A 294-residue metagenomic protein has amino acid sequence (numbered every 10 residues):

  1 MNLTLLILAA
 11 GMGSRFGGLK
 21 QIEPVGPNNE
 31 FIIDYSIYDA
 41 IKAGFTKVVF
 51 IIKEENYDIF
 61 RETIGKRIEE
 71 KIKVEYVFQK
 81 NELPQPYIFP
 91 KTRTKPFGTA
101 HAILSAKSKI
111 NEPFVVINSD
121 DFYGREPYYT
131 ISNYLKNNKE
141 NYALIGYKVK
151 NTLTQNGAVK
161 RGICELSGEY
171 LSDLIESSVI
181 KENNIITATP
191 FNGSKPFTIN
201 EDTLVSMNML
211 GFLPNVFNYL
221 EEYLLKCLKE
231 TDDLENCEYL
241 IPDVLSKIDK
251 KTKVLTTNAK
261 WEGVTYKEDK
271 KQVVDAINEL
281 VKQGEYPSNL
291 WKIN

Functional and structural regions predicted by a protein language model:
M1-I7, P27-V116, Y123, Y128 (+1 more regions): Conserved N-terminal catalytic core of the sugar/cofactor nucleotidyltransferase
L3-G17: A phosphate-binding catalytic loop at a beta-strand-loop-alpha-helix junction that coordinates phosphoryl groups
R125-L210, P214: Conserved core of the sugar-phosphate nucleotidyltransferase
E165-Y170, D249, T257-N258: Short acidic-glycine loop/turn motifs at beta-strand connectors
L204, K253-K260: Catalytic beta-strand/loop signature of glycosyltransferases that borders the donor
N215, S246-L255: Catalytic donor-sugar/metal-binding loop of nucleotide-sugar-dependent glycosyltransferases
E221-K250: A C-terminal functional module that forms or caps the active site or interfaces directly with catalytic machinery
N258-N294: Hydrophobic helical membrane-anchoring modules
